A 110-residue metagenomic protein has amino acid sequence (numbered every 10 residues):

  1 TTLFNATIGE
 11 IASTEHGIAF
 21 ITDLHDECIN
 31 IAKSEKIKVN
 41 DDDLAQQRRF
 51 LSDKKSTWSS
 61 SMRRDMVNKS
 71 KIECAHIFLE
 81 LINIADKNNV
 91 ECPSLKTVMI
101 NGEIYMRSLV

Functional and structural regions predicted by a protein language model:
T1-D23, C28: Anionic-ligand binding region
I18-V110: NAD(P)-dependent Rossmann-like dehydrogenase/reductase catalytic/cofactor-binding core
